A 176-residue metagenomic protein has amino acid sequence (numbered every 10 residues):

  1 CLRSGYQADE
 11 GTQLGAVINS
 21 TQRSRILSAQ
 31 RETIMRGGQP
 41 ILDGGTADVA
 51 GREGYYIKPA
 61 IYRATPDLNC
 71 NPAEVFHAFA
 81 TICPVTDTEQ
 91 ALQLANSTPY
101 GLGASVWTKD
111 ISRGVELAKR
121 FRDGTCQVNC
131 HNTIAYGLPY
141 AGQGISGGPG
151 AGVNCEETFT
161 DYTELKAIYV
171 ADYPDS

Functional and structural regions predicted by a protein language model:
C1-P99: NAD(P)-dependent aldehyde/semialdehyde dehydrogenase
Y56-S176: Conserved C-terminal structural/oligomerization subdomain of aldehyde/semialdehyde dehydrogenase
